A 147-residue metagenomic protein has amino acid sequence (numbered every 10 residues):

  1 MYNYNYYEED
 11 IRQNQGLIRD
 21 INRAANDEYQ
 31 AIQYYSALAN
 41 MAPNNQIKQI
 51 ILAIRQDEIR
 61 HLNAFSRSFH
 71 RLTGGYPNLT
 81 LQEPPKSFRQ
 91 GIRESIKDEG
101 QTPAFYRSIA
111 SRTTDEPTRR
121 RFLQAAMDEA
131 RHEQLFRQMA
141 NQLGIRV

Functional and structural regions predicted by a protein language model:
M1-V147: Non-heme di-metal
